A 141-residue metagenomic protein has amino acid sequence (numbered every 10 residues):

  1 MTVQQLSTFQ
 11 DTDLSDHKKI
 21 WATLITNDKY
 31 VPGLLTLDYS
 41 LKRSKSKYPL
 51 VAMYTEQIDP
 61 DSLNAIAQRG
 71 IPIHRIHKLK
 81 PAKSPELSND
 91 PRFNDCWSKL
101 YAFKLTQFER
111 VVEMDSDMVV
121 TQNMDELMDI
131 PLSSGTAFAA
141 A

Functional and structural regions predicted by a protein language model:
M1-A141: Glycosyltransferase catalytic domains, chiefly GT-A lineage
